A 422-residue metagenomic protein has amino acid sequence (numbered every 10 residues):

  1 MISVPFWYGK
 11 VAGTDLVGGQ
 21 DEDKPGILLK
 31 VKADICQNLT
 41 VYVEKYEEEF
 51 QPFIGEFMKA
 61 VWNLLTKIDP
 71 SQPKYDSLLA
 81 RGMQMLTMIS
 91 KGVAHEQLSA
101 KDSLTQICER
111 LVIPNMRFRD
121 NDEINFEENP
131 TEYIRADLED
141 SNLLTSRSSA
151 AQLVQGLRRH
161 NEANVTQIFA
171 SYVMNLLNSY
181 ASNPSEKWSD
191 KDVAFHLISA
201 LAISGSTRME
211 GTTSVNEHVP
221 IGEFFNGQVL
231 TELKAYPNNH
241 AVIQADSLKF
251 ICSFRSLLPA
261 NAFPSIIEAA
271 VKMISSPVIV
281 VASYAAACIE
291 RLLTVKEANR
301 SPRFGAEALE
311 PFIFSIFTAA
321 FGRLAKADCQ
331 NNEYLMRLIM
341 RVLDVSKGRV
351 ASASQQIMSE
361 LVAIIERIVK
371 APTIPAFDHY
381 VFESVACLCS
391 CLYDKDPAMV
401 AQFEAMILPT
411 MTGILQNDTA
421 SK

Functional and structural regions predicted by a protein language model:
M1-K422: Karyopherin-beta/Importin-beta family HEAT-repeat alpha-solenoid scaffold
